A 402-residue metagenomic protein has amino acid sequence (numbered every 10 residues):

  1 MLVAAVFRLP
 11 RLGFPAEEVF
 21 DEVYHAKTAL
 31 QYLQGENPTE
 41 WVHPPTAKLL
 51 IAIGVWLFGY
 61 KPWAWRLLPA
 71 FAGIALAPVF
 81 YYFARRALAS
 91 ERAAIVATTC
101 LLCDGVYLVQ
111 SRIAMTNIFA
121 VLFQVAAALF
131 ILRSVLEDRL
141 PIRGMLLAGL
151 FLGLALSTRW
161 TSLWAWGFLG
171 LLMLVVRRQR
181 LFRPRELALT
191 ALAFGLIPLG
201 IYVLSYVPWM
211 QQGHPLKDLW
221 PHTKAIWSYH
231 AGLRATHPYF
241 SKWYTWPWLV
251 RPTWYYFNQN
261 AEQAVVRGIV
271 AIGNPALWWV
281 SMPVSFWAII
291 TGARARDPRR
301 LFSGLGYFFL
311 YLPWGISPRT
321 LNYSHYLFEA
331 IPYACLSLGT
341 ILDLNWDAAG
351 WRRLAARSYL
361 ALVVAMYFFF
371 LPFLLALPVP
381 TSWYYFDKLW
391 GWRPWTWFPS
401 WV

Functional and structural regions predicted by a protein language model:
M1-A4, A97-L102, V109, L129 (+3 more regions): Short helix- or helix-capping micro-motifs that position conserved polar/aromatic residues at function-defining sites
L2, W63, L67-L88, A126-F130 (+1 more regions): Transmembrane-helix motifs of polytopic, lipid-linked glycan transferases
P15-T28, Q34, P198-L249, V379-L389: Aromatic-rich transmembrane-lumenal/periplasmic boundary elements in polytopic membrane proteins
V19-F20, P69, V106-A120, T161: Short acidic/glycine- and proline-prone juxtamembrane loop motifs at membrane-interface regions of multi-pass membrane
F71, F80-C103, L122, L136-R143 (+1 more regions): Transmembrane-helix signature of polytopic, membrane-embedded enzymes that assemble or transfer cell-envelope glycans
R86-L88, A127-M145, A155, L174-Q179: Membrane-interface transmembrane helices that cradle and orient dolichyl/undecaprenyl
F130-L136, A165-L199: Perimembrane helix-loop-helix junctions
L189-A193, V207, Q211-Q212, H222 (+2 more regions): Transmembrane helical bundles and short interhelical boundary loops of multi-pass, membrane-embedded
